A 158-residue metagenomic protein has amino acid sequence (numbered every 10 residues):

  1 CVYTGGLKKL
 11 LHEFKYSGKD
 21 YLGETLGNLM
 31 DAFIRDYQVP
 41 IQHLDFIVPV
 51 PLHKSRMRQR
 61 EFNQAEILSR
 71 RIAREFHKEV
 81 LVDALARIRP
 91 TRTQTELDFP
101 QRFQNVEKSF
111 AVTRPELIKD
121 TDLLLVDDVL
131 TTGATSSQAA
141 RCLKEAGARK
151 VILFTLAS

Functional and structural regions predicted by a protein language model:
C1-R74, T95, F99: Extended interfacial segments that mediate partner engagement and assembly in macromolecular machines
H43, R74, E79-S158: PRPP/pyrophosphate-binding module of the type I phosphoribosyltransferase fold
